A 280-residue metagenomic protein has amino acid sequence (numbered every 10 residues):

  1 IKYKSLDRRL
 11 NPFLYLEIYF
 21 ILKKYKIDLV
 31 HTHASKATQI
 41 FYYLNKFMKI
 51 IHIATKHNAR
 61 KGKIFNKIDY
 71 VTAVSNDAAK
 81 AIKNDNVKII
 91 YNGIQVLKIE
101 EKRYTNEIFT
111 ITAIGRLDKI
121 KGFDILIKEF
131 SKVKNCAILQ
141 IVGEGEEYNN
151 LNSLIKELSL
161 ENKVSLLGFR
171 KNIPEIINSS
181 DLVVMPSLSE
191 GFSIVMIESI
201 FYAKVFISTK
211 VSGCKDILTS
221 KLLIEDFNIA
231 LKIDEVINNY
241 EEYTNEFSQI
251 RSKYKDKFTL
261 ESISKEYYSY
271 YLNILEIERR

Functional and structural regions predicted by a protein language model:
L10-L14, T32-T38, K56: Short His-centered aromatic/hydrophobic patch
D85, Y91-F109, E278: Acidic anion/phosphate-binding donor-loop and adjacent secondary structure in glycosyltransferase catalytic cores
F109, A113-K132, E146-S153: A conserved mid-protein helix/loop that constitutes part of the nucleotide-sugar donor-binding site
N152-G168: Nucleotide-activated donor-binding/catalytic signature segment of Leloir-type glycosyltransferases, i.e., the conserved
F169, L188: Aromatic "clamp/platform" in nucleotide-sugar-dependent glycosyltransferases that forms part of the donor/acceptor
V205-S208: Short hydrophobic beta-strand element within catalytic cores of glycosyltransferases and related nucleotide-activated
K215-I237: Change "using UDP/GDP/dTDP sugars" to "using nucleotide sugars
E241-R279: A charged, aromatic-enriched C-terminal amphipathic alpha-helix characteristic of glycosyltransferases across folds
